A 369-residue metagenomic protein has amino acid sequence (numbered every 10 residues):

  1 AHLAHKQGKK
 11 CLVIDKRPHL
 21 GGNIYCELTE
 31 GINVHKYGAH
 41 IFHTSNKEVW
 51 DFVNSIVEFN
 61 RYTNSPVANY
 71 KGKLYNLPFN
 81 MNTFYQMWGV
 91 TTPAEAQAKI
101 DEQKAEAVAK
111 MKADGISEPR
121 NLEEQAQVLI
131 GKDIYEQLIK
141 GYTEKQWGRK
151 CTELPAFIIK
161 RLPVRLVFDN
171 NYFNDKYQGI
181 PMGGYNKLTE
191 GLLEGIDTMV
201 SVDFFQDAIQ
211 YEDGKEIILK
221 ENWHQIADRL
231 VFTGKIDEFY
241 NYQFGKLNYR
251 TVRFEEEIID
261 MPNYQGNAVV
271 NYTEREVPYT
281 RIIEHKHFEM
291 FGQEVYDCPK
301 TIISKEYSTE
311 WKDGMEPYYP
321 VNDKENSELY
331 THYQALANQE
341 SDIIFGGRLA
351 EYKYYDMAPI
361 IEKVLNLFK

Functional and structural regions predicted by a protein language model:
H2-E30: Glycine-rich FAD pyrophosphate-binding loop
G8, I196, I226-D228, E340-S341: Short, well-ordered alpha-helix to beta-strand connector turns
L28-K36, N170-Y172: Short glycine/proline- and charge-enriched loop/turn segments that cap or connect secondary-structure elements
A39-K73: N-terminal FAD cofactor-binding segment of flavoenzymes
N60, D197-S201, I344: General small-molecule cofactor/ligand-binding pocket signal
A68-Y75, M81-A227: Active-site/ligand-binding neighborhood in enzyme catalytic cores
I209-L336: Mid-domain catalytic core of redox enzymes that form a hydrophobic substrate pocket/lid adjacent to a catalytic redox
E316-K369: C-terminal catalytic lobe of FAD-dependent flavoproteins
